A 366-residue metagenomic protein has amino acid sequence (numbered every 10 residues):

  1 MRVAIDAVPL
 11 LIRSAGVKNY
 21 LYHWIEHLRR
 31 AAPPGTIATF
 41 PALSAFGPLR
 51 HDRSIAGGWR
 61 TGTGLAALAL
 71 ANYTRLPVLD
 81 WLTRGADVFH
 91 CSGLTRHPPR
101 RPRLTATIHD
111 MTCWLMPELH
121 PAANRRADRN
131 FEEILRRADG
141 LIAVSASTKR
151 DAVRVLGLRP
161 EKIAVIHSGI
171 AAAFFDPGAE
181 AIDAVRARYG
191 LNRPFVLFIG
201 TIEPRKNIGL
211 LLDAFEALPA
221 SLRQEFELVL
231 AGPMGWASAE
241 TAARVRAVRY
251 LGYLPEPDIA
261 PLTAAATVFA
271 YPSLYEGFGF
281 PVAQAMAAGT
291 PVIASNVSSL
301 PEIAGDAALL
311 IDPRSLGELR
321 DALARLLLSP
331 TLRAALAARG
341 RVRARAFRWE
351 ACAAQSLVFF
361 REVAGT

Functional and structural regions predicted by a protein language model:
M1-T366: Carbohydrate transferase catalytic cores enriched for Leloir-type hexosyltransferases
